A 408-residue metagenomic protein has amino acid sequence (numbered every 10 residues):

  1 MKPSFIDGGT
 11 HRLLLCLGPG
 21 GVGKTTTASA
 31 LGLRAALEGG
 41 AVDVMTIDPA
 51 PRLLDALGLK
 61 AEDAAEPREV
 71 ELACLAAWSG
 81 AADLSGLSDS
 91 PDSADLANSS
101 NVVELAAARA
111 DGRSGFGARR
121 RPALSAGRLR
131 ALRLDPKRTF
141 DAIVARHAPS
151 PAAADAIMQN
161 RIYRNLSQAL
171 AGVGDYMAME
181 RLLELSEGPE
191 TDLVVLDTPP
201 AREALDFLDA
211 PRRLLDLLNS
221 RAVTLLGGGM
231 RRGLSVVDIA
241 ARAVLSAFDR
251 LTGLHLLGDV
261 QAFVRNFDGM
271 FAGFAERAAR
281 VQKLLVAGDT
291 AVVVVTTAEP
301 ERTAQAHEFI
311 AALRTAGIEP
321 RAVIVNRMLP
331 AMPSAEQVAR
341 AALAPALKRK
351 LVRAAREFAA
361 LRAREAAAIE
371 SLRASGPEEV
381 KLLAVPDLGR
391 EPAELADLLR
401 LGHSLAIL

Functional and structural regions predicted by a protein language model:
M1-G8, V102, R242, D249-R265 (+1 more regions): C-terminal lobe/tail of nucleotide-utilizing enzymes
K2-L17, V22, T27-L87, S99-A272: Nucleotide-state-sensitive switch-loop elements of NTP-binding domains
P91-A94, S114: Low-complexity, intrinsically disordered Ser/Thr/Pro- and acidic-rich segments
